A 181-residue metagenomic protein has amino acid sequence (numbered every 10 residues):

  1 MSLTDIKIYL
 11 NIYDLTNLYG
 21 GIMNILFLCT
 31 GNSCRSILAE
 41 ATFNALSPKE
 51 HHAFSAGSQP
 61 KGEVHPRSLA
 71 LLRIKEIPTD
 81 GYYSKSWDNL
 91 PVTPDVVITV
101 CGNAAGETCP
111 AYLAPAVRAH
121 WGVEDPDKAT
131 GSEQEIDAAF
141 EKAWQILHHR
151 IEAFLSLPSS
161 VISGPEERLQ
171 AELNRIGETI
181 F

Functional and structural regions predicted by a protein language model:
Y13, L18-L90: Conserved active-site segments centered on acidic
S33, G102-A105: Short glycine-rich anion-binding loops that position phosphate/pyrophosphate groups of nucleotides and phosphorylated
G57, C101, G122-E124: Residues at the C-termini of beta-strands that transition into short coil/loop
T79, A104-T108: Glycine-rich nucleotide phosphate-binding loop and flanking beta-alpha elements of Rossmann-like dinucleotide-binding
D95: Conserved acidic residues
T108-F181: Phosphate-binding/catalytic loops
